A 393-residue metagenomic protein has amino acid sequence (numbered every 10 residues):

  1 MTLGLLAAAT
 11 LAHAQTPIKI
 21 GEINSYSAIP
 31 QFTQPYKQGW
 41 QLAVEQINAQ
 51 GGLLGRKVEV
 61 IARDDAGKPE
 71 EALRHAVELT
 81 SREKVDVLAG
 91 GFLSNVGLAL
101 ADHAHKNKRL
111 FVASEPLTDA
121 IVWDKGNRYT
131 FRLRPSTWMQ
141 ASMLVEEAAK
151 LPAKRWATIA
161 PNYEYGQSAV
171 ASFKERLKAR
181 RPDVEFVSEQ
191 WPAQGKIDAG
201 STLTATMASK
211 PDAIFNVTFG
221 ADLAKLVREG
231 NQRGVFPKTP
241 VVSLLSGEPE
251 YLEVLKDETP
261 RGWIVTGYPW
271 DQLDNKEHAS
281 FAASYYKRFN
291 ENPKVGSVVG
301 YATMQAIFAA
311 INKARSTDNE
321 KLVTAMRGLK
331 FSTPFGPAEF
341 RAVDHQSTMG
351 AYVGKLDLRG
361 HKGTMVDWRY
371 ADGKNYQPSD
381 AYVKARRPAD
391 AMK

Functional and structural regions predicted by a protein language model:
A7-L11: N-terminal signal peptide c-region/cleavage motif recognized by signal peptidases
Q15, Q38-V60, K178-V184: Signal peptide-proximal N-terminal region of secreted/periplasmic/extracellular or secretory-lumen proteins
P17, F32-Q38, L53-W123, L133 (+2 more regions): Beta-alpha junction/loop-to-helix N-cap segments that form part of ligand/metal-binding clefts
I18, K330, P334-K393: Solvent-exposed, acidic/polar segments of extracytosolic/periplasmic ligand-binding ectodomains
G21-Q41, R63-E70, F92-L93, I159-Q167 (+2 more regions): Extracytoplasmic "Venus flytrap"
R74, D119-A120, N127-R233, P269-S280: Extracellular/periplasmic Venus flytrap/periplasmic-binding protein
L79-F92, V112-S114, A157-A160, K210-G220 (+3 more regions): Periplasmic-binding protein-like
G230-Y301, N312-T317, V366-M392: Extracellular/periplasmic periplasmic-binding protein-like sensory domains
